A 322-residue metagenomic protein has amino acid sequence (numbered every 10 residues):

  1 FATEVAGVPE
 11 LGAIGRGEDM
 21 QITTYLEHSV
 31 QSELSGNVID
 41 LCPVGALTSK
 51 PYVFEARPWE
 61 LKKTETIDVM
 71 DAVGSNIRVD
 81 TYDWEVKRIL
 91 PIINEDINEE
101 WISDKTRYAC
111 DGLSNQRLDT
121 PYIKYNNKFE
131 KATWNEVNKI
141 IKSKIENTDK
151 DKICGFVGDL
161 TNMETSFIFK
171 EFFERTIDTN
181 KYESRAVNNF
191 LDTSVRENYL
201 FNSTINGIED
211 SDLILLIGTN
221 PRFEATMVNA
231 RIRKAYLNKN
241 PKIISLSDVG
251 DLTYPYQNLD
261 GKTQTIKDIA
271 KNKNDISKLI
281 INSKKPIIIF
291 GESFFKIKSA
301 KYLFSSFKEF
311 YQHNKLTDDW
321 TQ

Functional and structural regions predicted by a protein language model:
F1, V5-A6, H28-Q31, S35 (+2 more regions): Catalytic alpha/large subunits of respiratory electron-transfer oxidoreductases, centered on bis-MGD molybdoenzymes
V8-T23, N189-L191: Short, conserved phosphate-binding/catalytic loop or strand-edge motifs used in phosphoryl-/nucleotidyl-transfer
L11, L47-T48: Short hydrophobic beta-strand motif reused across regulatory alpha/beta modules
